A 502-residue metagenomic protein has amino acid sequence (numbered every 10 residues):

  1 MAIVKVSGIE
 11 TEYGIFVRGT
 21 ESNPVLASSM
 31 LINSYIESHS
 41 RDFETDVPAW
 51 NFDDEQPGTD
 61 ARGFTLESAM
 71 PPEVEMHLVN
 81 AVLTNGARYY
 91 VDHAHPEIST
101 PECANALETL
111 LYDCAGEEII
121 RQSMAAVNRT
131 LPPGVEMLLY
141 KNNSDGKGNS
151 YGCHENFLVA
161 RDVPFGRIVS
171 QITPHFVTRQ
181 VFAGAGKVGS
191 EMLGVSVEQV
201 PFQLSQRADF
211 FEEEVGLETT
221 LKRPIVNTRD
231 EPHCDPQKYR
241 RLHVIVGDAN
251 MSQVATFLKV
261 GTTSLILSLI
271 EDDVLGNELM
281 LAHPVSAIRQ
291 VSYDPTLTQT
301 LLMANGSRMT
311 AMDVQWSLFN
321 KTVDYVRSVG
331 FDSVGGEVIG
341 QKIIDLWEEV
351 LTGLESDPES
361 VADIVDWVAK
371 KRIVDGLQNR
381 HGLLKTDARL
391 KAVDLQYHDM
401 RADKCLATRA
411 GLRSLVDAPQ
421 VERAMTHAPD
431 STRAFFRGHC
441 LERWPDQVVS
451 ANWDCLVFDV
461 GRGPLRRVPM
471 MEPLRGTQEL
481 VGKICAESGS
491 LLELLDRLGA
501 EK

Functional and structural regions predicted by a protein language model:
M1-V135, L139-Y140, S170-A185, D209 (+2 more regions): Terminal catalytic/cofactor-binding subdomain
R18, A160-D162: Short coil/turn motifs at secondary-structure junctions
V135, G146, Y151, V169-S170: Non-catalytic regulatory/linker segments of enzymes
N143-A160: Histidine-centered divalent-metal-coordination microenvironment in nucleic-acid enzymes
A160, P201-L204, F211-E213: Extended, Lys/Arg-enriched charged tracts that mediate electrostatic binding to polyanionic substrates
P164-G166: A short alpha->loop->secondary-structure connector
I172-L204: Polysaccharide-binding surfaces and accessory modules of carbohydrate-active proteins
